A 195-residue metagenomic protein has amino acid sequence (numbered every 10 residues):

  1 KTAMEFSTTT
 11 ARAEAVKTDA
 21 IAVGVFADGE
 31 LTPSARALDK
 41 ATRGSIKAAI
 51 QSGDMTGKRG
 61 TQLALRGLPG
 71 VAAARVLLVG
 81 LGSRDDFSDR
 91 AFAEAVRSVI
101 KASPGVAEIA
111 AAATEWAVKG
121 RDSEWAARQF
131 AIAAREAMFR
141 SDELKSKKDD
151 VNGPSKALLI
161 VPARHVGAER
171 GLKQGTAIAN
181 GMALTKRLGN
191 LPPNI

Functional and structural regions predicted by a protein language model:
K1-I195: N-terminal hydrophobic/helix-forming segments and targeting peptides
